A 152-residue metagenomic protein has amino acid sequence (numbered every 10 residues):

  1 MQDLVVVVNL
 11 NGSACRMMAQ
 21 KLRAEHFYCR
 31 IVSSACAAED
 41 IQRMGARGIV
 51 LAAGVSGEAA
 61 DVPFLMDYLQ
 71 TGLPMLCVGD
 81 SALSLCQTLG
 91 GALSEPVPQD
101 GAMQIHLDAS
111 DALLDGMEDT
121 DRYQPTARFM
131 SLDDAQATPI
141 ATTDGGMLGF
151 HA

Functional and structural regions predicted by a protein language model:
L4-F27: Short, charged N-terminal beta->alpha structural module
V8-N11, S34-A35, A52-V55, V78-G79 (+1 more regions): Structural motif
S13, A37, L83: Conserved Rossmann-like nucleotide-cofactor binding loop
Q20-E25, R43-G116, D121: Cysteine-nucleophile active-site neighborhood
Y28-S34: Short hydrophobic/Thr-rich beta-strand motif most characteristic of the beta2 strand and flanking loop of CheY-like
C36-R43: ANL superfamily AMP-binding
S110-A152: Catalytic beta-strand/loop cores that center a nucleophilic Ser/Cys/Thr and support acyl-enzyme chemistry
